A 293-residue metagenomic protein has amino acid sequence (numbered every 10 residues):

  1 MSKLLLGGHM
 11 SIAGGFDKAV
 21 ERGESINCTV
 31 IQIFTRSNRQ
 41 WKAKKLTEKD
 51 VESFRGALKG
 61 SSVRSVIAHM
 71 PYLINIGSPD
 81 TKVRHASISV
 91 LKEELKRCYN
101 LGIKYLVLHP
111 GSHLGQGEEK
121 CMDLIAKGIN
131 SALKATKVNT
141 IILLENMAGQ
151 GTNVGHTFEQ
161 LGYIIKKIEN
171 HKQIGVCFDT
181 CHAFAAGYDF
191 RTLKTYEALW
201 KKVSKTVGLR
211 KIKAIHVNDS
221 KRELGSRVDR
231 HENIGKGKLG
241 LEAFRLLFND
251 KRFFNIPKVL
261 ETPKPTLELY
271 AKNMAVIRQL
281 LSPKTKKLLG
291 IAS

Functional and structural regions predicted by a protein language model:
M1-M70, I74-K96, P283-S293: N-terminal pre-domain/capping segments
H9-A13, R36-N38, M70-L73, G111-H113 (+4 more regions): Active-site beta-loop-alpha junctions enriched in small/polar residues
E21-N27, T47-I67, E94-G102, N130-N139 (+3 more regions): Acidic (Asp/Glu)-rich catalytic clusters
G23, H69, S87, C98 (+5 more regions): Conserved, mostly hydrophobic/aromatic
Q32, K213-H216, N255-P263: Conserved active-site loop/cleft motifs that coordinate metal ions or position small ligands
G60, I76-G175: Active-site acidic/histidine proton-transfer and metal-coordination neighborhood in alpha/beta enzyme cores
K82-L95, E118-S131, T157-K167, K194-K201 (+2 more regions): Short, electropositive alpha-helical surface patch
S131-E232: Acidic/histidine-rich catalytic cores of soluble enzymes
